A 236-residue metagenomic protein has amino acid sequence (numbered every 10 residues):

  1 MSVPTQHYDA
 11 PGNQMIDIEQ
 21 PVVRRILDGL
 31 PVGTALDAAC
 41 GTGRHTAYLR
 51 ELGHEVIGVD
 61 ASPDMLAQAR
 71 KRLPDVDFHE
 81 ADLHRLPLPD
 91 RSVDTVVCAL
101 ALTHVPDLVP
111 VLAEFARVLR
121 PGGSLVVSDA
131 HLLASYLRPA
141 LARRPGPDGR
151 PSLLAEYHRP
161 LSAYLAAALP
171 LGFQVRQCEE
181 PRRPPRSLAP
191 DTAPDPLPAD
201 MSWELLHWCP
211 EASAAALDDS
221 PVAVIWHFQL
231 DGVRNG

Functional and structural regions predicted by a protein language model:
M1-P31, R44-Y48, M65-Q68, R72 (+3 more regions): Conserved class I S-adenosyl-L-methionine
T34-R85: Class I SAM-dependent methyltransferase SAM/SAH-binding core
H84-V96: A short acidic, Gly/Pro-enriched loop at the edge of an enzyme's catalytic core that lines a small-molecule cofactor
T95-L108: A short SAM/SAH-binding and catalytic strip from SAM-dependent methyltransferases
V109-P121: A short glycine-rich, Lys/Arg-flanked "PGG" loop and its adjoining helix->strand segment in the class I
S124-G149, A155: Conserved class I S-adenosyl-L-methionine
E156-C178: Short alpha-helix
V175-G236: A C-terminal cap/extension of S-adenosyl-L-methionine-dependent methyltransferases that defines the acceptor-substrate
